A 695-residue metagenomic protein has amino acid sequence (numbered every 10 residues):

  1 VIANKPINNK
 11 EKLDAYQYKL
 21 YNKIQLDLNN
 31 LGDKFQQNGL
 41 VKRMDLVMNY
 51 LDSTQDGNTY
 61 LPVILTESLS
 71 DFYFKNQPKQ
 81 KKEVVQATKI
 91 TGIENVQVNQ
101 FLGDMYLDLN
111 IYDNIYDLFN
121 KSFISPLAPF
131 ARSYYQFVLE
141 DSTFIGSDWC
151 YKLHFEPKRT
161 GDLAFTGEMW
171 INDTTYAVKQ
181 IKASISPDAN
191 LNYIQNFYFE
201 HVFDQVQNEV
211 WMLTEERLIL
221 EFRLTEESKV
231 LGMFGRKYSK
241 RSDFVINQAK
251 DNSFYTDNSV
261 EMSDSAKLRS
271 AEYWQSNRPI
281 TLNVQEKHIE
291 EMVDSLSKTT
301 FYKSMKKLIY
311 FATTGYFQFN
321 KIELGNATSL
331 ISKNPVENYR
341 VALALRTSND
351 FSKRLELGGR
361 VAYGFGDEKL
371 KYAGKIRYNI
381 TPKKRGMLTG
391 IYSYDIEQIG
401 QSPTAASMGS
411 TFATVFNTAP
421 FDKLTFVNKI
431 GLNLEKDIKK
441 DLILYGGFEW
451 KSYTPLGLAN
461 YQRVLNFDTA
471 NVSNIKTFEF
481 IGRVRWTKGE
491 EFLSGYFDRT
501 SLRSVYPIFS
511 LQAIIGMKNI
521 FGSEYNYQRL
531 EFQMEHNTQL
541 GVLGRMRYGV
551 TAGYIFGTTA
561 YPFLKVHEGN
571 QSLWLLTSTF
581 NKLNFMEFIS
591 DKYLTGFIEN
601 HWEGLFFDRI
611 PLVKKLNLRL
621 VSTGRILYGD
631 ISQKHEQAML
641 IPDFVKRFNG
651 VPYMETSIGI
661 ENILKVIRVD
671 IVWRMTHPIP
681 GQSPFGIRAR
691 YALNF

Functional and structural regions predicted by a protein language model:
I2-C150, E156-A164, T225-S332, F421 (+5 more regions): Structured extracytoplasmic
A15, G146-H154, K179-K182, V210-E215 (+2 more regions): Short, hydrophobic/aromatic-rich segments at coil-to-beta transitions
K121-F123, T256-F695: Exposed, low-structure sequence patches enriched in small/polar residues
H154-E156, E168-Y176, R346, G659: Short conserved beta-strand segments at catalytic cores or DNA/RNA-binding microdomains of nucleic-acid binding
G161-L163, L191-E200, G232-S239, R529-E531: Amphipathic hydrophobic-ligand
G167, D173, Y198-N208: Extended lipid/amphipathic-ligand handling interfaces
A183-D188, R217-T225, Y392-D395, A552-I555: Short, solvent-exposed aromatic-acidic interface loops
P187, N192, F203-N208, M212 (+3 more regions): Extended non-globular scaffold/tether segments
